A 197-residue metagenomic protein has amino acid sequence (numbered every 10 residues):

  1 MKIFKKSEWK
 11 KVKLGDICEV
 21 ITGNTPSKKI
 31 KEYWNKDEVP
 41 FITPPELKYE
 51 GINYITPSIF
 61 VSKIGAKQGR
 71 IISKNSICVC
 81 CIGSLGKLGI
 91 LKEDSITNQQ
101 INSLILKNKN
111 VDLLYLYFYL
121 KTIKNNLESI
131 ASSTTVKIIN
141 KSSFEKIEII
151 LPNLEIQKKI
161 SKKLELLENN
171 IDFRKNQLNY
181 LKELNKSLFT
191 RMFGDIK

Functional and structural regions predicted by a protein language model:
M1-N24, K146-S161, N176-K197: Non-catalytic DNA-recognition/assembly elements of restriction-modification systems
G15-K31, P45-K74: Sequence-specific dsDNA recognition surfaces
S27-N35, A131-S133: Short coil/turn segments at secondary-structure boundaries
T43-P44, T56-K121: A short beta-sheet element
L47-K48, S84, N126: Active-site/binding-pocket entry motifs
C81, S95-S103, S133-E155: A short glycine-rich beta-alpha junction/loop motif
Y117, S161, E165-K175, N179: Short amphipathic alpha-helical segments with heptad-repeat character
L120-K124, E128, E168: Short amphipathic alpha-helical signal-transduction/dimerization elements
